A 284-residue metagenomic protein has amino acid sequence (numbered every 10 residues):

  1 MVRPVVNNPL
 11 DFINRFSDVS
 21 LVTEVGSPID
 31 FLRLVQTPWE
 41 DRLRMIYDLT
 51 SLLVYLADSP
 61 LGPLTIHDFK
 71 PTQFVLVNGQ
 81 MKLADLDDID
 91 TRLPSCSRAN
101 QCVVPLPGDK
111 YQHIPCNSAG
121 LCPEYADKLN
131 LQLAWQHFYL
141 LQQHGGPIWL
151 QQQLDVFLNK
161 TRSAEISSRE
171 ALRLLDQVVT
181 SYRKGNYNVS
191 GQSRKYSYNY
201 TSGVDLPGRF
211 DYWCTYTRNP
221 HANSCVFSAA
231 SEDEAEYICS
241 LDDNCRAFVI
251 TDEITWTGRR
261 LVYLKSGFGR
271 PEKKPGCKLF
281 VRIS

Functional and structural regions predicted by a protein language model:
M1-M45: Conserved structural core of kinase catalytic domains
R15-S20, E40, L64, F69 (+6 more regions): Eukaryote-biased feature marking scaffold/signaling PDZ-domain proteins and nuclear chromatin regulators
T37-R44, L61, C122-A126, G145-W149 (+2 more regions): Short amphipathic alpha-helical molecular recognition features
D41-Y55: Conserved alphaE helix
L53-N78, K82-D85: Catalytic-loop of the protein kinase fold
V77-S163, E170, L174: C-lobe/activation-segment region of protein kinase-like
Q177-S284: Extracellular disulfide-rich cysteine clusters
